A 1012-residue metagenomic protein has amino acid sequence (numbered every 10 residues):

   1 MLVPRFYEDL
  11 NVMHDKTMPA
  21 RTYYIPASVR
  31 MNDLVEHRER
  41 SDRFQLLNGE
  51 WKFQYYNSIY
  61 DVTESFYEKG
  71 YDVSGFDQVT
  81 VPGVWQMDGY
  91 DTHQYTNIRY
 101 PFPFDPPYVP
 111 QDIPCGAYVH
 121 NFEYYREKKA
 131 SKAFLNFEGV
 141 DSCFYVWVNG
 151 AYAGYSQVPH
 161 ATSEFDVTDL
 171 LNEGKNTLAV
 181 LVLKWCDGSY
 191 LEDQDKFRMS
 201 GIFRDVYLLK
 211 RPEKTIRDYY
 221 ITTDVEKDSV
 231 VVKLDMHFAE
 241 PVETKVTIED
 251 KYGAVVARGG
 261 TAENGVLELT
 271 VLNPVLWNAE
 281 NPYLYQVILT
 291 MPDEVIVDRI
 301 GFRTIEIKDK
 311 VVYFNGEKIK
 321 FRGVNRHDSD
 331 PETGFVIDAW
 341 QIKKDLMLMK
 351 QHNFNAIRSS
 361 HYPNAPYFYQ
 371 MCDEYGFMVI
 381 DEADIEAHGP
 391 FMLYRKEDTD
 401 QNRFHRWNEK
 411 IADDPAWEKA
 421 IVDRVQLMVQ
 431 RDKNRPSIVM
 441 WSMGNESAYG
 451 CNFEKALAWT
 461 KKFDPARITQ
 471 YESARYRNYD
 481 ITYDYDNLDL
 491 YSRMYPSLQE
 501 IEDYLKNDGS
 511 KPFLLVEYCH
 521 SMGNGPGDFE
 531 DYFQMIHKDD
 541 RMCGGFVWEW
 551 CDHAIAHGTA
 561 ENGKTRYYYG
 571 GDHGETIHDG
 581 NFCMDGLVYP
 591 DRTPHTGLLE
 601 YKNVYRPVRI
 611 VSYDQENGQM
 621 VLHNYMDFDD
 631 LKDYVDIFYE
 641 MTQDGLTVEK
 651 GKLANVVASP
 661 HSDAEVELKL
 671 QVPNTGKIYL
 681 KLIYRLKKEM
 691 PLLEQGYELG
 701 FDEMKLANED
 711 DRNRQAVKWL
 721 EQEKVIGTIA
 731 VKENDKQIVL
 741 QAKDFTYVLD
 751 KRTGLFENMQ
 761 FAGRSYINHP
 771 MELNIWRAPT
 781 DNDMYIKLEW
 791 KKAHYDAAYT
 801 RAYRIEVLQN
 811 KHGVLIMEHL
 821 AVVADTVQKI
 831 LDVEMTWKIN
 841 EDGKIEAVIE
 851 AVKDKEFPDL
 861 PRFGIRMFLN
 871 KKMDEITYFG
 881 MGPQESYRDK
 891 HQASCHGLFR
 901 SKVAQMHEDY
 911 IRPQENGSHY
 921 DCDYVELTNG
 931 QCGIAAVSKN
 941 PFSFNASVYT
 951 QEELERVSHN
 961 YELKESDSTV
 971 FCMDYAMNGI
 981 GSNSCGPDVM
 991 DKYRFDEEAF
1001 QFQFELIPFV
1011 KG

Functional and structural regions predicted by a protein language model:
M1-E39, T96-I98, A151, Y190 (+3 more regions): Extended substrate-binding grooves/exosites of carbohydrate-active enzymes
L2-M18, H37-R38, K52-Y56, V84-D88 (+6 more regions): Accessory beta-strand-rich segments of carbohydrate-active enzymes
N48-C115, V180-K214, K310, A387-D398 (+2 more regions): Core domains of carbohydrate- and sulfate-ester-processing enzymes
M87-D88, K184, N278, K669-G676 (+2 more regions): Beta-strand/loop-rich accessory regions of lumenal/periplasmic or secreted enzymes, predominantly carbohydrate-active
V148, S229-G260, Q619-K652, E667 (+1 more regions): Beta-strand-rich binding/interaction modules
N172-K175, D235-I307, I678-Q715: Extended acidic/polar, glycine-enriched regions that form or flank non-catalytic beta-rich accessory modules
E213-E240, H595-V635, E721-D735, I849: Surface beta-strand/loop "capping" patches
A262-L272, G645-T675: Intrinsically disordered, low-complexity Pro/Gly/Ser/Thr-rich segments with frequent PxxP/GP/PP motifs and embedded
